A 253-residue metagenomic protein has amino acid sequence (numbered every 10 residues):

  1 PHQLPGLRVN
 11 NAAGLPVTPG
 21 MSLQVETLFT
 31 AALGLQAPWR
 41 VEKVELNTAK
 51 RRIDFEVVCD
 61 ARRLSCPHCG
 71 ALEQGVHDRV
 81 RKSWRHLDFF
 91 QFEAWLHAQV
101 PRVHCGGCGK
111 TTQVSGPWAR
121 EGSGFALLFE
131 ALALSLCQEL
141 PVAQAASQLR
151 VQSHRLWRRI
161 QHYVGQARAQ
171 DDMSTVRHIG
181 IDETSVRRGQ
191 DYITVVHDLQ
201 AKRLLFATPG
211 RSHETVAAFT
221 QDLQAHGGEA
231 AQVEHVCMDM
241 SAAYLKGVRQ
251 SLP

Functional and structural regions predicted by a protein language model:
P1-A31: Intrinsically disordered, low-complexity and often Lys/Arg-enriched segments
L7-L15, G70-E73, V80-Q190, A230-A231 (+1 more regions): Short, positively charged, Gly/Tyr-enriched micro-motifs that form contact patches at catalytic or ligand/partner
P19-A49: Short, intrinsically disordered terminal segments enriched in charged and Pro/Gly residues
P38-D54, V80-A94: Short Cys/His-rich Zn2+-coordinating modules
C59-R63, A98-P101: Short metal-coordination and nucleic-acid-contact micro-motifs, chiefly zinc-binding Cys/His arrays
A61-L72: Extended Gly/Ser/Thr-rich low-complexity repeat segments, especially those forming or decorating extracellular
W157-S251: RNase H-like nuclease fold core
